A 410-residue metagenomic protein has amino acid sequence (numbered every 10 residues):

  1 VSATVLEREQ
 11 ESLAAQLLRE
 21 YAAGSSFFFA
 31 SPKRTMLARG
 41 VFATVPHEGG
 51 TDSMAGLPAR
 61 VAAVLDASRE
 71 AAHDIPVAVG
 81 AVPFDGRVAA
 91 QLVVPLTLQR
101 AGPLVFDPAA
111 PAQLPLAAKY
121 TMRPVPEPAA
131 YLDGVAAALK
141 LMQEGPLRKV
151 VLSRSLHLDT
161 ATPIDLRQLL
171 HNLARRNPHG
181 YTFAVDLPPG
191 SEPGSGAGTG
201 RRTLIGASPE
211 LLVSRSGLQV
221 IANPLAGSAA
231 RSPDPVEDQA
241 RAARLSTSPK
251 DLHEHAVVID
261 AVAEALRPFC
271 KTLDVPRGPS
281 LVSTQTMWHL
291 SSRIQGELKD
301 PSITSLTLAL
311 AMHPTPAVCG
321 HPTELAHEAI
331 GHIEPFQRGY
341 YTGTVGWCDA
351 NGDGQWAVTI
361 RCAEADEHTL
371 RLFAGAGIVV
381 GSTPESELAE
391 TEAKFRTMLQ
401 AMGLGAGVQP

Functional and structural regions predicted by a protein language model:
S2-M36: N-terminal basic/disordered segments at the start of proteins
S26-T44, D159-H253, V257, P268-L273 (+1 more regions): An anion-binding catalytic pocket shared by soluble metabolic enzymes
M36-R39, V45-E48, L98-A136, S155-T160 (+3 more regions): Contiguous alpha-helical scaffold segments within structured protein domains that host functional hotspots
F42-A101: Glycine-rich, N-terminal phosphate-binding loop and its surrounding beta-alpha-beta segment
A78-V82, V150, T182-V185, R338-G346 (+1 more regions): A short glycine-rich, hydrophobically flanked beta-strand micro-motif that places a catalytic Asp/Glu for divalent metal
A90-D107, D353-A365: Structural signature of FAD isoalloxazine-binding scaffolds in flavoprotein oxidoreductases
R293-P410: Conserved hydrophobic core element of enzyme catalytic domains
